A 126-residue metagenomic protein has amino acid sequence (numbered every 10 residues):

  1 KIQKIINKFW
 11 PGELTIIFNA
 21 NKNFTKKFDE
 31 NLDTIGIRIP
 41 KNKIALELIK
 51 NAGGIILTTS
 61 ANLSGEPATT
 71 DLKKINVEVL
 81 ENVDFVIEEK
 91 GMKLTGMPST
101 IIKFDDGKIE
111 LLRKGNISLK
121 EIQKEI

Functional and structural regions predicted by a protein language model:
K1-I126: Active-site-adjacent structural elements in enzyme catalytic cores
